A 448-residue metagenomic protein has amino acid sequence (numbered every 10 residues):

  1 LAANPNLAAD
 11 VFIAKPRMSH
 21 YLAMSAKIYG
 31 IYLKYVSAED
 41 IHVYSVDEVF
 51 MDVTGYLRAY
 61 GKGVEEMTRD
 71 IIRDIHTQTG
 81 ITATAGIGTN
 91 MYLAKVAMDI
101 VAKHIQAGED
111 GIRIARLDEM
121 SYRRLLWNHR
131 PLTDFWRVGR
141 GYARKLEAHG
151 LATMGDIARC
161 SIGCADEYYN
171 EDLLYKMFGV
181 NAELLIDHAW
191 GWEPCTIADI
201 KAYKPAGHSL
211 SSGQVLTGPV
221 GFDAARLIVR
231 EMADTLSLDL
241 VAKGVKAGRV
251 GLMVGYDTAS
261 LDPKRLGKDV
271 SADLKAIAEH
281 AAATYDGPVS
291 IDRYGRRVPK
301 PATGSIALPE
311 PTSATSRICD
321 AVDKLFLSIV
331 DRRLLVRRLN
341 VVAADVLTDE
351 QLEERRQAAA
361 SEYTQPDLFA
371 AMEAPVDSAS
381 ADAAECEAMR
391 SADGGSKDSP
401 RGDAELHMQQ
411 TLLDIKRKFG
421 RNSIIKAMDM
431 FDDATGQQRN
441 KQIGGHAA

Functional and structural regions predicted by a protein language model:
L1-W190, P194-I197, L368, E373-A448: Gly/Gly-Pro- and Ser/Thr-rich, intrinsically disordered tail segments characteristic of DNA damage-repair and tolerance
A8-D10, D134, Y142-V336, R356 (+1 more regions): DNA-contacting surface of Y-family translesion DNA polymerases
L57-Y60, H104, T348-Y363: Short, charged/polar, Gly/Pro-enriched secondary-structure boundary elements
T89-Y92, D187-W190, K246-T258, L335-L347 (+1 more regions): A glycine-rich phosphate-binding loop feature that marks nucleotide/adenosyl-phosphate handling sites
I277-A281, Q351-A359, A381-A388, A404: Long, compositionally biased, charged low-complexity segments
R337, L352-D367, I425-M428: A glycine-biased, small/acidic residue-tolerant capping/turn segment at secondary-structure junctions
